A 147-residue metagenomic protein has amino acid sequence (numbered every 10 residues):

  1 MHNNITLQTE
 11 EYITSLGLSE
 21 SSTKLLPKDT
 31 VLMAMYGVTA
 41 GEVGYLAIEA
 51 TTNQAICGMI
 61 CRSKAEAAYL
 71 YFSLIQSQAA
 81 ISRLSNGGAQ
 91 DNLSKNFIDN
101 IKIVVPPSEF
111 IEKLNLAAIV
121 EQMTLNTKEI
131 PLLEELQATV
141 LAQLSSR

Functional and structural regions predicted by a protein language model:
M1-K28, A47, T52: Sequence-specific dsDNA recognition surfaces
L16-G17, G58-M59, V120-M123: Short, contiguous acidic/charged loop-to-helix segments that flank catalytic cores in large enzymes
M33-A34: A generic structural signal for residues embedded in beta-strands
A40-L46: Short, Lys/Arg- and Gly-enriched loop/turn segments at beta-strand edges
Q54-I56: Glycine- and aromatic-enriched periplasmic loops at the membrane-periplasm interface of multi-pass inner-membrane
K64-F72, Q76-G87, D91, K95-N96 (+1 more regions): Amphipathic alpha-helical coiled-coil/heptad-repeat segments
